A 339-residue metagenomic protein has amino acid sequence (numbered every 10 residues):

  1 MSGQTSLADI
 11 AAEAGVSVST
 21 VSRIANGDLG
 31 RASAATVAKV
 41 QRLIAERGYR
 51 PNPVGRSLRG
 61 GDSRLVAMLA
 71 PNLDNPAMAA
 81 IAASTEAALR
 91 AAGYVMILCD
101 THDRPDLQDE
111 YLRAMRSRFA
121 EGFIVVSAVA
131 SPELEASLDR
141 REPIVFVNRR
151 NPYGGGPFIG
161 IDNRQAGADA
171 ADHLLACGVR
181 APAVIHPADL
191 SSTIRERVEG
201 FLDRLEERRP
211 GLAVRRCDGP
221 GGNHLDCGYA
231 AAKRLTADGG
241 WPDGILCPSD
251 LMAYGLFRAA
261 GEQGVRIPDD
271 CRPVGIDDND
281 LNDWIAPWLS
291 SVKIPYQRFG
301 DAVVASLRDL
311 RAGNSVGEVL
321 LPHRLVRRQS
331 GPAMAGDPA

Functional and structural regions predicted by a protein language model:
M1-G61, A335: N-terminal helix-turn-helix DNA-binding module of bacterial transcription factors
M1-S2, R64-D172, A176, T236-G240: Alpha-helical recognition/docking segments in bacterial nutrient-uptake and carbohydrate-utilization systems
E13, V18-S22, L58-L73, H173 (+1 more regions): Short beta-strand segments enriched in small/hydrophobic residues
L43, S84-A88, S137, E196-R208 (+1 more regions): Alpha-helical structural signal in soluble globular domains
P71-A80, L98-L107, I159-D169, I185-K233 (+4 more regions): Hinge/beta->alpha junction and helix N-cap segments in small-molecule ligand-binding domains
A91-A92, L205-A213, D238-G240, E262-P268: Short helix-capping segments at alpha-helix termini
K233-A339: Flexible loop/turn connectors
